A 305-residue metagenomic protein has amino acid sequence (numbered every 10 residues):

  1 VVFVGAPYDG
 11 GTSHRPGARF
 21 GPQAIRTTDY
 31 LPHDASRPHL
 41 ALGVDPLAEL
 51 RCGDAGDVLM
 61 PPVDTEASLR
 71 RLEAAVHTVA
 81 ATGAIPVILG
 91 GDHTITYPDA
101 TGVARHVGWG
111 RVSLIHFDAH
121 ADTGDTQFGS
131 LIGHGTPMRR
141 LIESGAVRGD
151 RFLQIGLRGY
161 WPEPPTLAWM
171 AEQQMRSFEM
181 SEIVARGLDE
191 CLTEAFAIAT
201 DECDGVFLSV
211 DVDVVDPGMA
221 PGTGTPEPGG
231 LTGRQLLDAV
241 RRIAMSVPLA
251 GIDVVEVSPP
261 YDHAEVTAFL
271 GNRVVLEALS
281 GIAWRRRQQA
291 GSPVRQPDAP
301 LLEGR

Functional and structural regions predicted by a protein language model:
V1-R305: Conserved alpha-helical scaffold segments that buttress catalytic/binding sites
